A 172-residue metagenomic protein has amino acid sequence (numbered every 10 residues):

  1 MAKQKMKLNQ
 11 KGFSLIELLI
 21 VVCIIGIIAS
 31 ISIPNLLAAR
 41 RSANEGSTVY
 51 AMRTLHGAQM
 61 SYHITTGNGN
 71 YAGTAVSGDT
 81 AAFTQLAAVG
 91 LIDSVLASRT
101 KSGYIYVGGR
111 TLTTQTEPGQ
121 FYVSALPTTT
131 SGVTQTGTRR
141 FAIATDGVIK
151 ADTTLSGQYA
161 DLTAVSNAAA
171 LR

Functional and structural regions predicted by a protein language model:
M1-F13: N-terminal leader/signal peptides at the extreme start of proteins
L19-N35: Alpha-helical hydrophobic helix detector
N35-M52: Aliphatic-rich helix starts adjacent to a transmembrane/signal segment
G57-G137, I143-D146, T153, V165-R172: Extracellular/periplasmic head regions of type IV pilus-like filament subunits
L155-Y159: A short acidic/small-residue loop/turn micro-motif
